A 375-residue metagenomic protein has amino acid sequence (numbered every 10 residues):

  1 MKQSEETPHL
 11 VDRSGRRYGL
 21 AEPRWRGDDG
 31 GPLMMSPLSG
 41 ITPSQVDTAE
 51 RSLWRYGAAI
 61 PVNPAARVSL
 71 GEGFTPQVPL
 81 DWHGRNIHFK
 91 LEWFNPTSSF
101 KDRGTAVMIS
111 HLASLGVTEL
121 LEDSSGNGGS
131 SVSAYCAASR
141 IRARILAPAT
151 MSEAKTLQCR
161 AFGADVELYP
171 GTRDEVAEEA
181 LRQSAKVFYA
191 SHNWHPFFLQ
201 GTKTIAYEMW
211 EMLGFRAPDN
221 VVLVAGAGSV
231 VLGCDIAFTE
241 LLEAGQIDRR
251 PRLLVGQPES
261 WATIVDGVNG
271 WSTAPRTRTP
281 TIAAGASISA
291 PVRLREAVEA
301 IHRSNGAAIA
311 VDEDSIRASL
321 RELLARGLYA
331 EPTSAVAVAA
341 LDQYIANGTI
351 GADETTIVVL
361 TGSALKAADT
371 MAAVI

Functional and structural regions predicted by a protein language model:
M1-I375: PLP-dependent amino-acid enzyme catalytic core
